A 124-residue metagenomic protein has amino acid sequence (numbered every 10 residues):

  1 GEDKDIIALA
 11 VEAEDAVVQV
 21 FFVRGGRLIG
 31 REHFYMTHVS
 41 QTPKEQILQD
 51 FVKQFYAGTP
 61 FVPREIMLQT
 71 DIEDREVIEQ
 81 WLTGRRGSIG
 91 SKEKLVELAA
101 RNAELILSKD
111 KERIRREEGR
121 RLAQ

Functional and structural regions predicted by a protein language model:
G1-Q124: Conserved catalytic/ligand-binding micro-motifs in nucleotide and anionic cofactor chemistry
